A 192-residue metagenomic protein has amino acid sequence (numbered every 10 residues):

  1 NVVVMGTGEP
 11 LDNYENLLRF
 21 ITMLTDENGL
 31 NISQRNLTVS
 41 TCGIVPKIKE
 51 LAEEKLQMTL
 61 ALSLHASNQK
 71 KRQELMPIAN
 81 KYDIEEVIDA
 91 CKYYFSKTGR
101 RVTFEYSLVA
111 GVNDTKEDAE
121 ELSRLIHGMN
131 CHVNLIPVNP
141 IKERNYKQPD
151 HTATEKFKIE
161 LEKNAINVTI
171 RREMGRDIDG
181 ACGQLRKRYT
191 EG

Functional and structural regions predicted by a protein language model:
N1-N164, V168: Conserved AdoMet/S-adenosylmethionine-binding subsite of the radical SAM
P140-R144, E173-G180: Short proline/glycine- and acidic-rich turn/helix-capping motifs at secondary-structure junctions
K163, G175-G192: Radical SAM enzyme core and accessory elements
V168-T169, G183: Short alpha-helical segments used as structural interaction elements across diverse proteins
